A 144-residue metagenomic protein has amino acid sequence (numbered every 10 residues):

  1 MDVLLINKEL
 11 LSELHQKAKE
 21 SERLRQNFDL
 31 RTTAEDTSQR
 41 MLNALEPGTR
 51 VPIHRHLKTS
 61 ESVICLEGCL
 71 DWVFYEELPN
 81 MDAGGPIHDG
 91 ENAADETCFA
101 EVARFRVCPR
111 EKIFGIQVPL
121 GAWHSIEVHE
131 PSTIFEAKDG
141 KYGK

Functional and structural regions predicted by a protein language model:
M1-S38, P52, A83-V107: A short, N-terminal "cap"/entry segment at the start of jelly-roll beta-barrel domains of the cupin/DSBH fold
E35-S38, E46-R50, E67-D71, L78-N80: Short, charged/polar surface micro-motifs in flexible loops or helix N-caps
L42-K58: Conserved short histidine dyad/triad with adjacent acidic residue
P52-H54, W72-V73, I116-V118, H124-H129 (+1 more regions): Short beta-strand His + acidic residue motifs that chelate non-heme Fe in jelly-roll/DSBH and cupin folds
K58-N80, G85-N92: Glycine- and acidic-residue-biased ligand/ion/polar-headgroup-sensing regions
P79, N92-C108, W123-K144: Double-stranded beta-helix
E111-G115: Well-ordered alpha/beta subsegment
